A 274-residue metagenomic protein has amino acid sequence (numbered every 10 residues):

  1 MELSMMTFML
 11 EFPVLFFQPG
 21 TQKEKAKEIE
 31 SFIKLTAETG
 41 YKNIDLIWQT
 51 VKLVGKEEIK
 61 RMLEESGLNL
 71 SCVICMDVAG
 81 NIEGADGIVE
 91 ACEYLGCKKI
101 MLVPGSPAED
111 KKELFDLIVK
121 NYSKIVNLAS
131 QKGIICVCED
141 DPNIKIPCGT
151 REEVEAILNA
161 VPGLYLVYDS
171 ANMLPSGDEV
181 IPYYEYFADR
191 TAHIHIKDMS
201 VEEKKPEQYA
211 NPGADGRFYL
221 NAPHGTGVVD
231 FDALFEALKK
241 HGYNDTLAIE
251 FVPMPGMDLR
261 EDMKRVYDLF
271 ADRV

Functional and structural regions predicted by a protein language model:
M1-K99, S130, G163-Y165, Y267-V274: N-terminal pre-domain/capping segments
M6-L10, I47-Q49, C75-A79, G105-P107 (+6 more regions): Active-site beta-loop-alpha junctions enriched in small/polar residues
D45, C72, M101, V137 (+3 more regions): Conserved beta-strand positions in the central sheet of alpha/beta enzyme cores
V54-K60, E83-V89, F115-D116, I144-P162 (+3 more regions): Distinct, well-ordered alpha-helical segments
C92-E113, K132-I144, A248-I249: Active-site groove signature of glycoside hydrolases
N127-V228: Acidic/histidine-rich catalytic cores of soluble enzymes
T226-K240: A short, acidic, amphipathic alpha-helical segment used as a generic capping/interface helix at domain edges
D245-F270: C-terminal/domain-terminus segments
